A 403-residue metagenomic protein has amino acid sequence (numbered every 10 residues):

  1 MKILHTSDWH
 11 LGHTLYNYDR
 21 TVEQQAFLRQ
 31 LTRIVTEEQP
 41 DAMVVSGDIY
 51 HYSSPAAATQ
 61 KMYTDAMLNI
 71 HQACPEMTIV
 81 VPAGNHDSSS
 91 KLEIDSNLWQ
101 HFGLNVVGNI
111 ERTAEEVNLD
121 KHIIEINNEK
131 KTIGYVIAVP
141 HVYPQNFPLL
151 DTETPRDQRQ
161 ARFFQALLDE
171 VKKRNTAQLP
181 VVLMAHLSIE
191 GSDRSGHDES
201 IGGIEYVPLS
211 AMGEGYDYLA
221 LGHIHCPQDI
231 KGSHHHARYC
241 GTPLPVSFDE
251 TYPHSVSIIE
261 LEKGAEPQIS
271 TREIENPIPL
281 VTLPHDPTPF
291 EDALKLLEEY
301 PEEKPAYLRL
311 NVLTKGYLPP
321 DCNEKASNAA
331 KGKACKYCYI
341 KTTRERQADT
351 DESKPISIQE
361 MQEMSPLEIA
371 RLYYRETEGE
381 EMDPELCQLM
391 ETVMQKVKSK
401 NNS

Functional and structural regions predicted by a protein language model:
M1-L68, P75-E76, T392-K396, K400: N-terminal active-site segment of His-dependent metallophosphoesterases
T6-S7, M43-D48, T78-N85, N105-I110 (+3 more regions): Active-site neighborhood of phospho(di)ester-bond hydrolases with catalytic His/Asp-centered motifs
D8, L28, D48, Y63 (+7 more regions): Divalent metal-coordination and catalytic microenvironments
L15-Y16, I49-M67, A83-F102, G108 (+1 more regions): Metal-dependent catalytic neighborhoods of phosphoester/phosphodiester hydrolases
P40-A58, C74-S90, S188-G203: Active-site neighborhood of divalent metal-dependent phosphoester/pyrophosphate hydrolases
F102-G202, E262: Conserved catalytic scaffold of divalent metal-dependent phosphoesterases
I189-E190, S195-E262: Conserved beta-sheet core of the metallophosphoesterase superfamily
L261-S403: Accessory, non-catalytic peripheral segments of nucleic-acid enzymes
